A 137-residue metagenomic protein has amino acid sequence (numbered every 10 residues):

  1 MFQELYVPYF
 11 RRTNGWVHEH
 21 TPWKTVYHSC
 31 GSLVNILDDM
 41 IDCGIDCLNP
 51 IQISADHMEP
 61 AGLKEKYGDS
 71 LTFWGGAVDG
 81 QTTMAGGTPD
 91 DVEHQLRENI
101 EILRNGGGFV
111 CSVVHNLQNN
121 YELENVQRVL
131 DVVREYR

Functional and structural regions predicted by a protein language model:
M1-R137: Active-site loop segments of alpha/beta catalytic cores
